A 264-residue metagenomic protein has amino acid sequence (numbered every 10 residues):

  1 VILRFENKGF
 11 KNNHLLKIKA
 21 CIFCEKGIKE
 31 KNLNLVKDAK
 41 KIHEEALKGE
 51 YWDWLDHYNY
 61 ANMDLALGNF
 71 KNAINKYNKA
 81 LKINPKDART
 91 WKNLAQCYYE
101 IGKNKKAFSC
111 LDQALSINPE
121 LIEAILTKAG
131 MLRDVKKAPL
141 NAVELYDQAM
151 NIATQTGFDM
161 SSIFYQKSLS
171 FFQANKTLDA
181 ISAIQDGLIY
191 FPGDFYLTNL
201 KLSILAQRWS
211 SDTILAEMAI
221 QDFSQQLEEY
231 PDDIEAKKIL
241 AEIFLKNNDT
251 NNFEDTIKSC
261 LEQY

Functional and structural regions predicted by a protein language model:
F5, E45-A46, K79-A80, Q113-A114 (+4 more regions): Canonical positions in the second alpha-helix
C21, I28, N62, Q96 (+4 more regions): Residue-level recognition of tetratricopeptide repeat
E25, N32, A66, E100-I101 (+4 more regions): Register position in tetratricopeptide repeats
K29, V36, F70, N104 (+4 more regions): TPR-repeat structural position
